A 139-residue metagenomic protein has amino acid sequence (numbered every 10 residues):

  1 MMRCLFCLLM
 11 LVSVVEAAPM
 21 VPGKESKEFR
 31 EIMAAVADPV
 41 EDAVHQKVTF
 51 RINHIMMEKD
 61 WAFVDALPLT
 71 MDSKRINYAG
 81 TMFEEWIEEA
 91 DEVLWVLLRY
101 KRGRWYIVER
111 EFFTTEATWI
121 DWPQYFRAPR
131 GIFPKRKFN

Functional and structural regions predicted by a protein language model:
C4-S13: Sec-dependent N-terminal signal peptides
V15-P19: Boundary at the C-terminal end of the N-terminal hydrophobic targeting segment
M20-K47: Short, non-transmembrane alpha-helical segments in secretory-pathway proteins
A35-A37, I76-T81, P123: Short Pro/Gly-enriched beta-strand edge/turn motifs at strand-loop
T49, N53-K101: Mature extracytoplasmic domains of secretory-pathway proteins
V93-Q124: Short beta-strand edge/turn micro-motifs at domain boundaries
W119-N139: Extended, polar beta-sheet/loop recognition surfaces of beta-rich domains that mediate binding to diverse ligands
